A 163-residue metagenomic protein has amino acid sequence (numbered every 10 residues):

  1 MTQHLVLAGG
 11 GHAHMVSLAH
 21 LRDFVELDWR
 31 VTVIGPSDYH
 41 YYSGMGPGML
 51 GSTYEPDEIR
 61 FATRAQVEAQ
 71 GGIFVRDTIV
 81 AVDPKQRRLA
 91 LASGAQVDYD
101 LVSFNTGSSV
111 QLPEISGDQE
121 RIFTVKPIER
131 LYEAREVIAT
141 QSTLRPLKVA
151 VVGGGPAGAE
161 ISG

Functional and structural regions predicted by a protein language model:
M1-I73, V149, E160-G163: Beta1-alpha1 glycine-rich phosphate/pyrophosphate-binding loop at the start of Rossmann-like nucleotide-binding domains
M1-T2, G72-A150: FAD-binding core/adjacent interface of flavoenzyme oxidoreductases
A13, A81, A157: Glycine-/small-residue-rich active-site loops that bind phosphorylated ligands and cofactors
V33, Y39-Y42, P47, V97-V102 (+3 more regions): Broad hydrophobic/π-residue packing in well-ordered secondary structure
L91, P156-G163: Short, electropositive alpha-helical surface patch
G153: Divalent metal-dependent hydrolysis catalytic cores, especially in the metallo-beta-lactamase
